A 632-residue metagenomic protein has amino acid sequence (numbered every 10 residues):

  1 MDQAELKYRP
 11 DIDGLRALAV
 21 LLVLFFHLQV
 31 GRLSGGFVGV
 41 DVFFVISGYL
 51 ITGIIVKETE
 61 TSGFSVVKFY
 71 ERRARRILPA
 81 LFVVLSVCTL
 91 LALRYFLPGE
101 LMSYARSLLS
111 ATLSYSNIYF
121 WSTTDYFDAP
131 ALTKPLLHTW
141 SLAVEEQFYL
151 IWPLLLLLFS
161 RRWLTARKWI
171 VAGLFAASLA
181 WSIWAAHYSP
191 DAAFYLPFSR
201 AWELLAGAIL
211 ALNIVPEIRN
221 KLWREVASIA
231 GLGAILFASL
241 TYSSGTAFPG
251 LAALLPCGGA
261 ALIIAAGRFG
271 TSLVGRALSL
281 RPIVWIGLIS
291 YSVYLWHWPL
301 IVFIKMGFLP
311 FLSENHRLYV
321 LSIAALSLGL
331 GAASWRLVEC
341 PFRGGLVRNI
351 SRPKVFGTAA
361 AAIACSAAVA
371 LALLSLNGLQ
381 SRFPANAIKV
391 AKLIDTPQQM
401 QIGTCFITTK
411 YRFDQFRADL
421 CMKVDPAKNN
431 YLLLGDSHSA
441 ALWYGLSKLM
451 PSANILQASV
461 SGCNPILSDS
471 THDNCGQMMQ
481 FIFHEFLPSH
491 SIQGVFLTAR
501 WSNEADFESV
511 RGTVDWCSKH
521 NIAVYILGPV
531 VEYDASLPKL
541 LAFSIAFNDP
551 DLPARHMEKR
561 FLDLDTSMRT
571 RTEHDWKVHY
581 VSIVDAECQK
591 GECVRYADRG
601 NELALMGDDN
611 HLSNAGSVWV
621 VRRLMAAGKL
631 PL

Functional and structural regions predicted by a protein language model:
M1-I350, A615: Membrane-interface helix/loop caps of multi-pass membrane proteins
S244, F308-L321, A325-A332, R336 (+1 more regions): Extracellular/periplasmic envelope-modification machinery, especially enzymes that add or remove acyl/ester groups on
